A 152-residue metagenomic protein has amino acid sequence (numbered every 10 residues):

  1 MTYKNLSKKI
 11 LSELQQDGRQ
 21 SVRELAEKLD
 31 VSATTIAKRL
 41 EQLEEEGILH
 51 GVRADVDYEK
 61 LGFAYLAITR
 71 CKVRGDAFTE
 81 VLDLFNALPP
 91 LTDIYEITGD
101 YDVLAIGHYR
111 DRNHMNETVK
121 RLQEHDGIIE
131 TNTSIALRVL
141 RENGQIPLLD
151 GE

Functional and structural regions predicted by a protein language model:
M1-E152: A compositional/biophysical signature of low hydrophobicity enriched in polar/charged and small residues
